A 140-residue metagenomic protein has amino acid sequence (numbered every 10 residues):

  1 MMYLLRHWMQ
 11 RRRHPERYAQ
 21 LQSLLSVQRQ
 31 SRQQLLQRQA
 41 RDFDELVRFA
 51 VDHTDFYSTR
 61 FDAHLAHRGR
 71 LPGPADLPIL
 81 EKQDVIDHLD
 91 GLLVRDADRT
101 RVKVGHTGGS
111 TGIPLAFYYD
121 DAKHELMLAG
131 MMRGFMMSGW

Functional and structural regions predicted by a protein language model:
M1-H106, I113-W140: Nucleotide 5′-phosphate-binding alpha/beta core
